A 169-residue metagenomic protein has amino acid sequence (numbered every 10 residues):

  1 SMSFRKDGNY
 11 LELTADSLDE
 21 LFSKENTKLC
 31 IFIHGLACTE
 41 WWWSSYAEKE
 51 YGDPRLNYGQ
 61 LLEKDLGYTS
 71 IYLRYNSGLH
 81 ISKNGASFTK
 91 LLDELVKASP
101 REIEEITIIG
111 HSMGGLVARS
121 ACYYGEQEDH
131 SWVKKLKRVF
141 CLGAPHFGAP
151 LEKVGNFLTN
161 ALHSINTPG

Functional and structural regions predicted by a protein language model:
S1-L73, K83, K90, R101 (+1 more regions): Flexible, membrane-associating and regulatory peripheral segments of lipid-active enzymes
H34-A37, L73, H80-G169: Serine-dependent carboxylesterase/thioesterase catalytic core of lipase-like alpha/beta-hydrolase/SGNH enzymes
